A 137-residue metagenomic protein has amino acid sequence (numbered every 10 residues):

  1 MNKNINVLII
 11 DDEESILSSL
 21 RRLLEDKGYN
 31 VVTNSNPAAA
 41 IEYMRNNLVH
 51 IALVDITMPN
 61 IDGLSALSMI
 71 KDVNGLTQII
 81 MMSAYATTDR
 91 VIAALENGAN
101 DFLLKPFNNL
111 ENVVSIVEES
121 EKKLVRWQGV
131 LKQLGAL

Functional and structural regions predicted by a protein language model:
E14-V32: Two-component/phosphorelay signaling modules centered on CheY-like receiver
T33-E42, G63: Helix N-cap/capping motif at the beta->alpha junctions
E42, L64-L76: Short amphipathic alpha-helix used as the core "switch/output" element in two-component signaling
L48-L53: Active-site beta3 strand of CheY-like receiver
M58: Receiver (REC) domain active-site loop signature in two-component systems and cognate sites in sensor histidine kinases
K122-L137: CheY-like receiver
